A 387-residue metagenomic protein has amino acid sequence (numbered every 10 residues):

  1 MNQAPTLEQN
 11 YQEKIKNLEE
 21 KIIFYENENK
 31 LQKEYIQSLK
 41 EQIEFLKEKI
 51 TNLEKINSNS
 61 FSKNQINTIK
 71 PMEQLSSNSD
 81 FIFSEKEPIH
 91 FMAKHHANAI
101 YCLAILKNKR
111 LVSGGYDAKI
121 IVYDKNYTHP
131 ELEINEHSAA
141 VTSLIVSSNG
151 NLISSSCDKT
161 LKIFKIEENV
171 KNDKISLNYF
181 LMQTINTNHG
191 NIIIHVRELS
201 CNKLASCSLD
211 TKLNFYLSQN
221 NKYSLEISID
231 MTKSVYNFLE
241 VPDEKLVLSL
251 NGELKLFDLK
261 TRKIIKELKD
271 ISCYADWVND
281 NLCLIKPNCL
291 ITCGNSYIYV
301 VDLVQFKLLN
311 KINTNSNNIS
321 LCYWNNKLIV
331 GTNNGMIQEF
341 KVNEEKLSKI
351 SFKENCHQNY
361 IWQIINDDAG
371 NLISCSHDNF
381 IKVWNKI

Functional and structural regions predicted by a protein language model:
N2-R110, G114-Y116, I121, E167-I175 (+1 more regions): Intrinsically disordered, low-complexity acidic/Ser/Thr/Pro-rich linker and tail segments in large eukaryotic scaffolds
P88-H90, H129-L132, N172, F180-Q183 (+4 more regions): A structural motif specific to WD40 beta-propellers
M92-I100, I134-V141, N178, I185-I193 (+4 more regions): WD40/WD-repeat beta-propeller blade N-cap
I100-L103, L144, V196, F238-L239 (+3 more regions): Hydrophobic core register within WD40 beta-propeller blades
L111, L152-I153, L204, K245-V247 (+3 more regions): Hydrophobic beta-strand positions that form the internal "hydrophobic ladder" of WD40/Gbeta-like beta-propeller blades
G114-D117, S155-K159, C207-D210, S249-G252 (+3 more regions): Conserved strand-to-loop turn within each blade of WD40 beta-propeller repeats
I120-D124, L161-E167, L213-S218, L254-D258 (+3 more regions): WD40-repeat beta-propellers
N359-I387: Blade-level signature of beta-propeller repeat domains, shared across WD40, Kelch, NHL, RCC1 and BNR/Asp-box propellers
